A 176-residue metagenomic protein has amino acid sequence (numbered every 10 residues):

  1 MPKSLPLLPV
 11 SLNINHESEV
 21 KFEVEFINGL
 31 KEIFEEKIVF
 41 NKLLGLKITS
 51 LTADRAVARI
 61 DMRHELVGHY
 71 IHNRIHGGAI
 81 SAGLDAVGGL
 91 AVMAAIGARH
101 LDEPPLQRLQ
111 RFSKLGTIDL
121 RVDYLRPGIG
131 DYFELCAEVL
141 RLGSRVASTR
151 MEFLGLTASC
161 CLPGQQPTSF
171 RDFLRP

Functional and structural regions predicted by a protein language model:
M1-P176: Terminal targeting signals and extreme-terminal segments of soluble enzymes
